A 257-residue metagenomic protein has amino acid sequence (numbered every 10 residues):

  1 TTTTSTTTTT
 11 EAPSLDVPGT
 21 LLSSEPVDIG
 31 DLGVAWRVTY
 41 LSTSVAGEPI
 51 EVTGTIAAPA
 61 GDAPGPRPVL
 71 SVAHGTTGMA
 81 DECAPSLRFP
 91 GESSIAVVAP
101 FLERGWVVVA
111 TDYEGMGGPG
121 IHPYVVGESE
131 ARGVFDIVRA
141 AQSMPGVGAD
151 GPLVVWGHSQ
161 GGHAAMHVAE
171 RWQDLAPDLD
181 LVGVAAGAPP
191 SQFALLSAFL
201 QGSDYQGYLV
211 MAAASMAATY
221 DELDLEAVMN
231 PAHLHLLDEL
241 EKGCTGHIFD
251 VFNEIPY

Functional and structural regions predicted by a protein language model:
T1-T2, T7-P64: Catalytic-loop region of hydrolases
S44-E103: Short, surface-exposed "cap/lid" segments of acyl-processing enzymes
P66-V69, E103-V109, A149-P152, L179-G183: Loop/turn elements at helix/coil->beta-strand transitions in domains of secreted/extracellular proteins
T76, V107, D112-M116: Short beta-to-alpha linker loops that shape the active-site pocket of alpha/beta-hydrolase fold enzymes
A96, Y124-P145: Alpha/beta-hydrolase active-site loop
R139-Y208: Primarily recognizes the serine-hydrolase "nucleophile elbow" in alpha/beta-hydrolase and SGNH/GDSL folds
G187-Y257: Accessory cap/linker subdomain of secreted extracellular hydrolases
